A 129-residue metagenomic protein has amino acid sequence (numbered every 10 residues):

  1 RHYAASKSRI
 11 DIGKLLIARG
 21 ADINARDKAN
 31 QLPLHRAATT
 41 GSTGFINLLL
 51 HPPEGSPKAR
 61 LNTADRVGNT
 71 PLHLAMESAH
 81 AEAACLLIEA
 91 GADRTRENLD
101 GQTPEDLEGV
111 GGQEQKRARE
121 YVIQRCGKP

Functional and structural regions predicted by a protein language model:
Y3-R9, R36-S42, L74-H80, L107-G112: Ankyrin repeat A-helix N-terminal signature
S6, A18-Q31: Amphipathic alpha-helical interface segments within eukaryotic helical scaffold and small GTPase-regulatory domains
D11-I12, G44-F45, E82-A83, E114 (+1 more regions): Conserved ankyrin/ankyrin-like repeat signature
K14-A21, N47-A59, L86-A92, Q124-C126: Ankyrin repeat domain, specifically the short helix-to-loop turn at the C-terminus of the second helix of each repeat
K28-Q31, H35-H51: Alpha-helical adaptor scaffolds
C85, E89-P129: Ankyrin-repeat-protein effector appendages
